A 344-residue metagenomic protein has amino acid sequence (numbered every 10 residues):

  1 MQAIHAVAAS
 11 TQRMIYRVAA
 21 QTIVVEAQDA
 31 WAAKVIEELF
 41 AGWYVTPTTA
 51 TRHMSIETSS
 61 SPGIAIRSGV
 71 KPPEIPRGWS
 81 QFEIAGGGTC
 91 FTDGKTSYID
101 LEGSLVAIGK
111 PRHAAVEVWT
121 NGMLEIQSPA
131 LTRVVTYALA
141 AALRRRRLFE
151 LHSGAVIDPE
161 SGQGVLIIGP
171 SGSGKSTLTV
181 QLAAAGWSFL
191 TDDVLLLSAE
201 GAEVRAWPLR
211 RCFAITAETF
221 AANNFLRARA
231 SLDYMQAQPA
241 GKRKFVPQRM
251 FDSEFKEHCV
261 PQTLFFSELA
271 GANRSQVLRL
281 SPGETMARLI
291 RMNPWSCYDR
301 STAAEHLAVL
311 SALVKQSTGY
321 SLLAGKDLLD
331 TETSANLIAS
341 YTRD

Functional and structural regions predicted by a protein language model:
M1-S171, A184-A185, L195-D344: A noncatalytic interaction/capping subdomain that flanks phosphate/NTP-handling catalytic cores
K175: Conserved lysine of the Walker
L178-T179: Post-Walker A alpha-helix
S188: Residue-level detector of anion-binding/catalytic polar loops
D192: Active-site flanking residues adjacent to catalytic metal/cofactor-binding acidic residues
